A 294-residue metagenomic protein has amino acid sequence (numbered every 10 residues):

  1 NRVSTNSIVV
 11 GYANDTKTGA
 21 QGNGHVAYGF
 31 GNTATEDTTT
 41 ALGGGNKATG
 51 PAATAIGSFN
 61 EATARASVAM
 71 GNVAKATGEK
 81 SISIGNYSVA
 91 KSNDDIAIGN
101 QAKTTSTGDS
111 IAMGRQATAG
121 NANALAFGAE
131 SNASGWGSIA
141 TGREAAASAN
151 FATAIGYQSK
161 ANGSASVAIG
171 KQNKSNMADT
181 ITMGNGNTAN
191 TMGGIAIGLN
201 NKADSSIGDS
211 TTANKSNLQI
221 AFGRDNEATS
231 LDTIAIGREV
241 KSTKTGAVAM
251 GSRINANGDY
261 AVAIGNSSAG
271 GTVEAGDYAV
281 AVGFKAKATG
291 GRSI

Functional and structural regions predicted by a protein language model:
N1-I294: Glycine- and small/polar-enriched repetitive beta-structure motifs of secreted/surface proteins
